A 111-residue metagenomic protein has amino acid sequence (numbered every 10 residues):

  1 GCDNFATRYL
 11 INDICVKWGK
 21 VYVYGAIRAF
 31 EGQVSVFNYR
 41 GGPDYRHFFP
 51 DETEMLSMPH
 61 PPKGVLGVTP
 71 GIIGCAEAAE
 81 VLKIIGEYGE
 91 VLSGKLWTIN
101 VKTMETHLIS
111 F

Functional and structural regions predicted by a protein language model:
D3-F111: Glycine-rich phosphate/adenylate-binding loop
